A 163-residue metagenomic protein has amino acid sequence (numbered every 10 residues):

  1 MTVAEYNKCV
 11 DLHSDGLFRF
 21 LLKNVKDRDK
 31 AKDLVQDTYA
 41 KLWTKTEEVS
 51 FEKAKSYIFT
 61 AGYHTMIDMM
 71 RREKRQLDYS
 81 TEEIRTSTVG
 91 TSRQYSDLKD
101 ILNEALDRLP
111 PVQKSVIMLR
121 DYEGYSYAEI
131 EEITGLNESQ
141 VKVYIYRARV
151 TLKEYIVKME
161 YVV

Functional and structural regions predicted by a protein language model:
M1-R19, K23, D29-K32: A short, charge-rich alpha-helical start-of-domain segment used by transcription regulators
S14, V112-Q113: The N-cap/first-turn positions of alpha helices within or immediately adjacent to helix-turn-helix DNA-binding domains
R19, D33-A40, T44, E52-H64: Structural recognition of an alpha-helix C-terminal capping motif at a helix-to-coil junction
T60-Y79: Arg/Lys-rich amphipathic alpha helix in sigma70-family domain 2
E82-D107: Acidic, proline/glycine-rich intrinsically disordered inter-domain spacer in sigma factors
D107, P111, E123-Q140: Helix-turn-helix DNA-binding module
V116-R120: A short pre-motif secondary-structure segment
T134-K158: DNA-recognition helix of helix-turn-helix
